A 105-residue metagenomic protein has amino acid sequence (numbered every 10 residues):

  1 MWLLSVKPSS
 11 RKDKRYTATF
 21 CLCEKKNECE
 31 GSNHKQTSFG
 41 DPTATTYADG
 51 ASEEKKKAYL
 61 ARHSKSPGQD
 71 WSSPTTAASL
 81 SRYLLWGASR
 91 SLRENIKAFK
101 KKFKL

Functional and structural regions predicted by a protein language model:
M1-L105: Arg/Lys-rich, low-complexity, intrinsically disordered basic segments
